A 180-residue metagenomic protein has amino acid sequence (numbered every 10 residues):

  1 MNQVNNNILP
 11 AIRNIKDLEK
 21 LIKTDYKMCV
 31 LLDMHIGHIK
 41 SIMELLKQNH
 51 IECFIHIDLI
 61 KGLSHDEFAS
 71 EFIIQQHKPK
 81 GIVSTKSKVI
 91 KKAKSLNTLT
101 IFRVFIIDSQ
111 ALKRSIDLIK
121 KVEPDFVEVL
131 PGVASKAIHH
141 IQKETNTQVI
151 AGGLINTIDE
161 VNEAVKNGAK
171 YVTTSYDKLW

Functional and structural regions predicted by a protein language model:
M1-I57, K61-S64, K78-K80: Conserved N-terminal beta1-alpha1 strand-loop-helix module at the mouth
P10-I15, L59-S64, V83-K86, F105-D108 (+2 more regions): Glycine-rich beta-to-alpha transition loops that act as phosphate-gripper elements at the mouths of alpha/beta enzyme
A11-I22, H65-F72, S109-K120, T157-V161: Short, acidic/polar
L21, K86, V127, A164: Conserved, mostly hydrophobic/aromatic
V30, F54, V83, I101-F102 (+2 more regions): Conserved beta-strand positions in the central sheet of alpha/beta enzyme cores
L31, P131-A137, G153-W180: Glycine-rich phosphate-binding active-site loops on the catalytic face of alpha/beta enzymes
H65-A69, I73-K91: Ordered, amphipathic secondary-structure segments that act as subunit-interaction surfaces in large macromolecular
S87-L118: Histidine/lysine/aspartate-rich catalytic loop segments that bind and position anionic ligands
